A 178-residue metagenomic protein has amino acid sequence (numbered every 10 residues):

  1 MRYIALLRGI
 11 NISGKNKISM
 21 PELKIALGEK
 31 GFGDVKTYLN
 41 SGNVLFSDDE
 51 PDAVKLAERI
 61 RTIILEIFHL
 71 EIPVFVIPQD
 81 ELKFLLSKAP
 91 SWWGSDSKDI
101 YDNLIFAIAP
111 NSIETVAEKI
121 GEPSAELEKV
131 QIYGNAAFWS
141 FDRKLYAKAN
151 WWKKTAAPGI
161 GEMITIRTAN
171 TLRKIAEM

Functional and structural regions predicted by a protein language model:
M1-S41, L45-M178: Surface-exposed, charge/polar-rich loops and edge strands
